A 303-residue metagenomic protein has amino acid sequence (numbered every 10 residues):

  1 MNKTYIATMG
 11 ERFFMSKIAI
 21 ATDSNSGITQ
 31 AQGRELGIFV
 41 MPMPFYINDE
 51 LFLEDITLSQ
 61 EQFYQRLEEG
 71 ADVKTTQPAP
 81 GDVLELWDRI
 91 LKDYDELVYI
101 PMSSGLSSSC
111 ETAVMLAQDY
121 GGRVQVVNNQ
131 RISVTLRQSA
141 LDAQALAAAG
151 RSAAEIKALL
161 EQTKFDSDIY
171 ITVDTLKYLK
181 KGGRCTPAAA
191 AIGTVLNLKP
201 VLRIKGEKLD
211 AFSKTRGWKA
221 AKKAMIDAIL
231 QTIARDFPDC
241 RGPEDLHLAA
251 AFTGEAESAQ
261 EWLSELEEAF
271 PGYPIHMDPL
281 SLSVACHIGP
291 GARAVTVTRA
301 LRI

Functional and structural regions predicted by a protein language model:
M1-F14: Short, Lys/Arg-enriched N-terminal segments with co-localized hydrophobic residues within the first ~10-30 amino acids
I6-A7, I56, I171, L263: Short linear sequence motifs
R12-K17, N25-F39, P44, E96 (+2 more regions): Mixed-charge interfacial surface used for oligomerization/domain docking and macromolecular partner engagement
A19-Q77, D82: N-terminal glycine-rich anion-binding loop in soluble enzyme alpha/beta folds
T22, P101, F252: Short beta-strand/turn micro-motifs composed of small residues that flank or help shape donor/cofactor-binding pockets
E69-G105, E111-T112, K157, K164: Glycine-rich phosphate- or other oxyanion-binding loops that anchor nucleotides, phosphorylated ligands
